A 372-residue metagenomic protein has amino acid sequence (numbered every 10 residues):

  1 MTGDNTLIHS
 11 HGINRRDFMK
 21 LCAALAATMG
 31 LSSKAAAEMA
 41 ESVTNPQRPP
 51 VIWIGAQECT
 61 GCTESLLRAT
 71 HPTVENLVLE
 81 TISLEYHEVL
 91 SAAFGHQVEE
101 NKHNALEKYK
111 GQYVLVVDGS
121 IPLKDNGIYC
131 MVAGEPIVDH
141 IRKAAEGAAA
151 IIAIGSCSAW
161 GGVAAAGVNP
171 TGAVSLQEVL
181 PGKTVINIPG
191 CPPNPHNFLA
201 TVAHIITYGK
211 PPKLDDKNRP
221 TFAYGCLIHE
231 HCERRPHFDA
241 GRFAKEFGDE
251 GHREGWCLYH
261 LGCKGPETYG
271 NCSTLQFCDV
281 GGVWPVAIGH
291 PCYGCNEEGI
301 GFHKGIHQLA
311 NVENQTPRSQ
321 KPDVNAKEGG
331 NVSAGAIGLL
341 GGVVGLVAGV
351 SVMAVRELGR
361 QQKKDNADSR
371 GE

Functional and structural regions predicted by a protein language model:
M1-I13, A367-G371: N-terminal secretory signal peptides
D17-M39: N-terminal export signals
E41-R48, A56, T63, V74-G190 (+1 more regions): Metabolite-binding pocket within alpha/beta catalytic cores that recognizes anionic/polar moieties
Q57-T63, S156, W160, E233 (+2 more regions): Local cysteine-cluster metal-coordination motifs and their immediate loop/turn environment, predominantly Fe-S cluster
A203, T207-F277: A conserved mid-domain beta-alpha-beta active-site/ligand-binding segment of alpha/beta enzyme cores
G209, E250-G251, Q276-P285, I306-P317: Short cysteine/histidine-rich metal-coordination sites, predominantly Zn2+-binding motifs
K327-L340: Juxtamembrane/start-of-transmembrane alpha-helix segments at the extracytoplasmic/lumenal side of membrane anchors
V344-E357: Alpha-helical transmembrane segments
